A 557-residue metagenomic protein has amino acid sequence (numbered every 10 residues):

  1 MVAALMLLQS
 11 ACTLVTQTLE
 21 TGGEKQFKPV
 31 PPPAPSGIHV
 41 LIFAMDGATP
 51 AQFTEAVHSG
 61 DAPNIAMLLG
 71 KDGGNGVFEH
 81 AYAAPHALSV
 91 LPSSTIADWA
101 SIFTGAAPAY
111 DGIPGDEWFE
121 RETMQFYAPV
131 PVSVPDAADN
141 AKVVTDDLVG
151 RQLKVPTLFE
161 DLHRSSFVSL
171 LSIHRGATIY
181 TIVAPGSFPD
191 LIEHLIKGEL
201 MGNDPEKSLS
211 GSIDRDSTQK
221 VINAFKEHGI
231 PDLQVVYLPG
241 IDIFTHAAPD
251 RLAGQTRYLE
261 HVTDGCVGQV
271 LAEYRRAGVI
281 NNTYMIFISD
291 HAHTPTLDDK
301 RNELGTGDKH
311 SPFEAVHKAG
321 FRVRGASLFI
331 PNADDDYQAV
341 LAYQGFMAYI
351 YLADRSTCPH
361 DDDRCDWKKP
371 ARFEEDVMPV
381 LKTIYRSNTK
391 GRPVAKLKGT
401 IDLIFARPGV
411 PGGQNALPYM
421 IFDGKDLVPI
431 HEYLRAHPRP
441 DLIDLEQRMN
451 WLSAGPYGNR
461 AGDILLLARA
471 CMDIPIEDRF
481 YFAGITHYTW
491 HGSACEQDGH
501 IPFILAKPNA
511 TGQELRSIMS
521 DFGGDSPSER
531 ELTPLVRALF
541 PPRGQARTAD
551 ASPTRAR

Functional and structural regions predicted by a protein language model:
Q9-A11: C-terminal motif of bacterial Sec signal peptides marking the signal peptidase cleavage site
T13-V15: Bacterial signal peptide processing site
T18-G37, P50-F159, Y180-A184: Active-site nucleophile/metal-coordination loop of metallo-enzymes that catalyze phosphate/sulfate and related
P35-P50, L68, I102, L162 (+7 more regions): Beta-strand elements within well-structured catalytic alpha/beta cores of enzymes that handle phosphate/sulfate esters
F103-R251, I430, P475-I476: His/Asp/Glu-rich, glycine-adjacent segments that coordinate divalent cations and/or stabilize oxyanion chemistry on
Y127, R151-V155, P331-L535, L539: Active-site neighborhoods of enzymes that stabilize oxyanions during catalysis
G211-G229, Q234, I241-T283, H293-P295 (+6 more regions): A long, amphipathic alpha-helix that forms part of the scaffold/cap immediately adjacent to metal-dependent active
N282-T283, S289-C358, L417: Acidic/histidine-rich catalytic neighborhood
